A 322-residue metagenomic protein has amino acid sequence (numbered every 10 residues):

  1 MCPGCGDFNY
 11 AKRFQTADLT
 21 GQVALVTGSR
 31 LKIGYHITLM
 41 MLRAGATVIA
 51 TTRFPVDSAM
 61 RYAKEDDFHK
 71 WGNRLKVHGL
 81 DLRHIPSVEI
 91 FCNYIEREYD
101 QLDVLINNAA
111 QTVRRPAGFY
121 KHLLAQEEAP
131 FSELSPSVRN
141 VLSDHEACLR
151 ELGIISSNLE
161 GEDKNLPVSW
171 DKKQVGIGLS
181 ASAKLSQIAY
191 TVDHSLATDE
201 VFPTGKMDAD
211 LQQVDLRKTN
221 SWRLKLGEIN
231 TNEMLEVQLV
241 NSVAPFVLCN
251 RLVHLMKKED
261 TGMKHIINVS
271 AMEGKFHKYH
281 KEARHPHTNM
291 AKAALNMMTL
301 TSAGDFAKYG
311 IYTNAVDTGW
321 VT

Functional and structural regions predicted by a protein language model:
P3-G6, A110: Cys/His-coordinated zinc-binding microdomains
N9-P55: Canonical Rossmann dinucleotide-binding motif of NAD(H)/NADP(H)-dependent dehydrogenases/reductases, specifically
T52, D317-T318: Conserved SDR Rossmann-fold cofactor-binding beta-strand/turn motif
T52-R74, R114-F119, L123-Q126, S143: Glycine-rich phosphate-binding loop and adjoining beta1-alpha1-beta2 segment of Rossmann-like nucleotide-binding folds
G72-K76, Y94-N107, F119: A glycine-rich helix->loop->beta "capping" turn within Rossmann-like NAD(P)(H)-dependent oxidoreductase domains
H78-F91: The beta1-alpha1 cofactor-binding region of Rossmann-like NAD(H)/NADP(H)-dependent oxidoreductases
A110-L239, V243-F246, N250-G310, T318-T322: Catalytic loop of short-chain dehydrogenase/reductase
